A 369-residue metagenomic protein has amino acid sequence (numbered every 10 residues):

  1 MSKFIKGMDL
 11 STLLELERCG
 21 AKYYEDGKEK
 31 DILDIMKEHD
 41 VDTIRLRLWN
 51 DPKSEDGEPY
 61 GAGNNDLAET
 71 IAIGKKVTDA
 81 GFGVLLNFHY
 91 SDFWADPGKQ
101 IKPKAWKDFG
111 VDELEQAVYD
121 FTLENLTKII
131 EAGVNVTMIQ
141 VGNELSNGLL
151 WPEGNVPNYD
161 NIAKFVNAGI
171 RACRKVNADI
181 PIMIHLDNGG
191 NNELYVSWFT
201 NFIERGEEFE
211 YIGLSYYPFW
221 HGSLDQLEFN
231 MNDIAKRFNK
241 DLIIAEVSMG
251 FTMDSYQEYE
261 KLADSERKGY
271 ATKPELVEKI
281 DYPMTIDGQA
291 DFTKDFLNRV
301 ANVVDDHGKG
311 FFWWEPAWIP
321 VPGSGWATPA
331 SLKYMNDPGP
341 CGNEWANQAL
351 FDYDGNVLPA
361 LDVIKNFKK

Functional and structural regions predicted by a protein language model:
M1-I35: Boundary/entry segment of secreted carbohydrate-active catalytic domains
M8, M36, N87, I139 (+4 more regions): Conserved, mostly hydrophobic/aromatic
L10-L13, W49-D51, H89-F93, V141-S146 (+4 more regions): Active-site beta-loop-alpha junctions enriched in small/polar residues
L16-E17, A21-G27, P52-A68, S146-L149 (+4 more regions): Acidic-and-aromatic substrate-binding clefts and catalytic sites of carbohydrate-active enzymes
K28-D96, P103-K104, V156-M183, E228-R237: Aromatic-lined substrate-binding rim segments of carbohydrate-active enzymes
N65-E69, D96-F209, G222-M231, W326-N336: Active-site cleft segment of glycoside hydrolase catalytic domains centered on the general acid/base Glu
W151, N158, I170, R174-N298: Extracellular glycoside hydrolase catalytic/binding regions
D233, T252-L262, K268-D295, R299 (+2 more regions): Aromatic-rich peripheral "rim/lid" segments of glycoside hydrolase catalytic domains that contact and position glycan
